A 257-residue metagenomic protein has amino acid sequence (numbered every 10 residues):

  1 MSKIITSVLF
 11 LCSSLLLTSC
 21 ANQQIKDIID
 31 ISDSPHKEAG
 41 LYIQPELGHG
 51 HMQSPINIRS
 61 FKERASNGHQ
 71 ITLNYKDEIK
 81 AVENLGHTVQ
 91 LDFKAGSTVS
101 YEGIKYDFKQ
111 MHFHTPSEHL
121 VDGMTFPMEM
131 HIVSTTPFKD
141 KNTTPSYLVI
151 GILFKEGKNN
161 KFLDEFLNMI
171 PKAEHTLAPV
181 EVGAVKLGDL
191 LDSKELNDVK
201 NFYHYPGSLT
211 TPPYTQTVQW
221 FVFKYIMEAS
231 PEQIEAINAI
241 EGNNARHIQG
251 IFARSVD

Functional and structural regions predicted by a protein language model:
M1-V8: Bacterial N-terminal signal peptides that target proteins for export
S13-S14: Residue-level signal for mature regions of secreted extracellular proteins and peptides
A21-D257: Alpha-carbonic anhydrase
